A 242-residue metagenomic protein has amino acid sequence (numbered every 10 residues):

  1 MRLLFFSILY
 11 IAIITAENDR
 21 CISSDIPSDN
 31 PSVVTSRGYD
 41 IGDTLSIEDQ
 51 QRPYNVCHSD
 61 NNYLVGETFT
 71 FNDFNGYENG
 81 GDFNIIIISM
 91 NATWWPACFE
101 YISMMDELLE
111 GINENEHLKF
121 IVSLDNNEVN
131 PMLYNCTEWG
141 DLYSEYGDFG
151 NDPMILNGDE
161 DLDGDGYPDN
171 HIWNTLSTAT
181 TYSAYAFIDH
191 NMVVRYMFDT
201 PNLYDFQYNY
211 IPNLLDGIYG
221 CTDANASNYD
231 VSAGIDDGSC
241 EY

Functional and structural regions predicted by a protein language model:
L3-I13: Sec-dependent N-terminal signal peptides
R20, T180-Y219: Thiol-/selenol-based redox modules, centered on thioredoxin-like and closely related oxidoreductase domains
T44, D49-I86, E110-G111: A short beta-strand-turn-helix
F83-I86, N91-W94, N225: Short pre-active-site segment immediately N-terminal to redox-active cysteine/selenocysteine motifs in thiol-based
I86-M90, L118-L124, P153-G158, A184-I188 (+1 more regions): Structural recognition of the beta-strand scaffold that forms the well-ordered cores of secreted hydrolase catalytic
W94-D148, L162-W173: Structural microenvironment flanking redox-active thiols in thiol-disulfide oxidoreductases
G147-M154, W173-A186: Structural micro-motif
G217-Y242: Extracellular calcium-associated, cysteine-rich motifs in secreted modular proteins
